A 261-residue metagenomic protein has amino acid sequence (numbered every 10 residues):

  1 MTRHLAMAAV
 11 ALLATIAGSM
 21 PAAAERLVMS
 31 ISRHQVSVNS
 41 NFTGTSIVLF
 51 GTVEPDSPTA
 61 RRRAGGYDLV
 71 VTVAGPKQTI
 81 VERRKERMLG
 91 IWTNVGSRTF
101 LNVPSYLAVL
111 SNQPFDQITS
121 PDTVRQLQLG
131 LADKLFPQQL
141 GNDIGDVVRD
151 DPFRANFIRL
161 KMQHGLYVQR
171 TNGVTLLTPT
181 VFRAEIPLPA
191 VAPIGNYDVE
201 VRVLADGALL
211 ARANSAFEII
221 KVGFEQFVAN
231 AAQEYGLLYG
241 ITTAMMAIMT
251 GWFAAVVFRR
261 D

Functional and structural regions predicted by a protein language model:
A8-A17: Bacterial N-terminal signal peptides
S19-A24: Sec/Tat signal peptide C-region and signal peptidase I cleavage site
E25-N41: N-terminal edge beta-strand
V53-S57: Short solvent-exposed capping/turn motifs at the termini of beta-strands
R87-P193: Membrane-proximal low-complexity regions enriched in glycine and acidic/polar residues
P187, L210-Y239: Short, aromatic-rich amphipathic segments at membrane interfaces that lie adjacent to a transmembrane helix or signal
G195-V201: A short tyrosine-centered beta-strand micro-motif
A247-D261: Juxtamembrane interface at the cytosolic side of transmembrane helices
